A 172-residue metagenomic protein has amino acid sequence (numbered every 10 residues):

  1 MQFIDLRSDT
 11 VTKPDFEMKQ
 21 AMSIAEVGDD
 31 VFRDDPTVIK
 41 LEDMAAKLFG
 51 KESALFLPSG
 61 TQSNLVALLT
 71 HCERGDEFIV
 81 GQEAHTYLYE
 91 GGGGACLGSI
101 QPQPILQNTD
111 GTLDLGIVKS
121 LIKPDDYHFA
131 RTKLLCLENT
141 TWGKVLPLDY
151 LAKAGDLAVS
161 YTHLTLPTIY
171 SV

Functional and structural regions predicted by a protein language model:
M1-A21: N-terminal amphipathic/basic leader segments beginning at the initiator methionine
D15-G60, Q82-E83, Y87-L88: Conserved N-terminal alpha-helix of the aminotransferase class I/II PLP-enzyme fold
E52-C72, L106: Conserved core of the PLP fold type I
T70-L88: Conserved PLP-anchoring active-site segment centered on the Schiff-base-forming lysine
G98-K153: PLP-dependent aminotransferase-class I/II
A154, T162: Aromatic/hydrophobic pocket-lining residues that form π-stacking "cages" and hydrophobic walls in ligand
H163-V172: Single conserved hydrophobic/aromatic residue that forms the stacking wall/gate of nucleotide- or nucleobase-binding
